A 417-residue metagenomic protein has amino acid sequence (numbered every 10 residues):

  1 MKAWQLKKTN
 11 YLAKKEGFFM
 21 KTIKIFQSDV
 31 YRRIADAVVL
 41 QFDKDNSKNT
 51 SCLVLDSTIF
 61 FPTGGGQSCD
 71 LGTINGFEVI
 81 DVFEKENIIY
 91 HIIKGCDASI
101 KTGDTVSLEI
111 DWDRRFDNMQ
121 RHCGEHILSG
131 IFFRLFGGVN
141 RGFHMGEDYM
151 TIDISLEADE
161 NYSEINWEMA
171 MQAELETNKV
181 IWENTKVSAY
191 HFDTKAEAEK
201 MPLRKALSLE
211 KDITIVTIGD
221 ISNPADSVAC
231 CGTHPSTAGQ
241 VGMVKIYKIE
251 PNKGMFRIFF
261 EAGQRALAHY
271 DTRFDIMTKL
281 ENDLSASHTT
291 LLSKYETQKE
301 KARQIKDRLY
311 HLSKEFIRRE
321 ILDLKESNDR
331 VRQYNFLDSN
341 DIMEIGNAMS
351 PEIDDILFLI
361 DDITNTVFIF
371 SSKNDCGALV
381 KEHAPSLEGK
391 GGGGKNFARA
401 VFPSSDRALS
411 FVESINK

Functional and structural regions predicted by a protein language model:
K15-C52, R273-L357, G394, V401-K417: Mid-to-C-terminal polyanion-binding domains and interfaces
M20-D104: Conserved nucleotide-binding/hydrolysis modules and their immediate coupling elements across P-loop/ASCE NTPase motors
T58-I74, I100-D153, K390, K395-N396: Active/ligand-binding-proximal structured segments within catalytic/core domains that scaffold catalytic residues
G66, D220-Q240, V331-K417: Glycine-rich, acidic loop segments that terminate in or are immediately followed by a histidine
R114, R134-G254: Functional cores that coordinate and move charged inorganic groups
H234-P235, G239, Y247-A286: A conserved active-site cap/scaffold subdomain adjacent to cofactor or substrate pockets
